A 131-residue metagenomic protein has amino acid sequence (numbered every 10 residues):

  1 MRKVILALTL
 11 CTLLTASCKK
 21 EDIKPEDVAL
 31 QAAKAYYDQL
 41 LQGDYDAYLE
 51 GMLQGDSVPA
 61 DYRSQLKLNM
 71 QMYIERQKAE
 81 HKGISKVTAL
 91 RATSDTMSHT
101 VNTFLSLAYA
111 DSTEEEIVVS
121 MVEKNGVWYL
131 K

Functional and structural regions predicted by a protein language model:
M1-K20: Sec-dependent bacterial lipoprotein signal peptides
A16-Q42: Short, low-complexity N-terminal intrinsically disordered segments enriched in polar/charged residues
L30-Q31, D46-T96: Short solvent-exposed beta->alpha transition segments
Y36, D61-R63, T113-E115: Mature, Sec-exported extracytoplasmic domains of Gram-positive
Y37-L41, E50-G55, M97-L107: N-terminal non-globular leader segments, chiefly Sec-dependent signal peptides
T88-K131: Exposed beta-sheet edge and beta->alpha loop/turn motif
